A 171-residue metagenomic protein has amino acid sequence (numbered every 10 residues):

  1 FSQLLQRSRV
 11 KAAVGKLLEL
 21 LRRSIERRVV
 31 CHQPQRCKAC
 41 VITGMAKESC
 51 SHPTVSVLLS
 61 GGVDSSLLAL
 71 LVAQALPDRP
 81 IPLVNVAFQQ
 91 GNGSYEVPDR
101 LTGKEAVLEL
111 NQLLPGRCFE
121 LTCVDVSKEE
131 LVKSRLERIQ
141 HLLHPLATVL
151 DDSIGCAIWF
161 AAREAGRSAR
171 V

Functional and structural regions predicted by a protein language model:
F1-T54, L67-V84, S94-T122, E129 (+2 more regions): Active-site-adjacent "lid"/gating segments
T54-D64, G91: Glycine-rich loop motifs involved in handling phospho/adenylate chemistry
V57, T148-G155: Acyl activation and transfer enzymes in specialized metabolism, enriched for ANL adenylate-forming modules
S60, V86-F88, V126: Cofactor-binding loop segments of dinucleotide-utilizing enzymes, especially the Rossmann-like FAD- and NAD(P)+-binding
Q89-D99, R170-V171: Short, flexible/disordered intra-domain loops and linkers
T148, I158-V171: Active-site adenylate/phosphate-handling loop in enzymes that bind or generate adenylated species
